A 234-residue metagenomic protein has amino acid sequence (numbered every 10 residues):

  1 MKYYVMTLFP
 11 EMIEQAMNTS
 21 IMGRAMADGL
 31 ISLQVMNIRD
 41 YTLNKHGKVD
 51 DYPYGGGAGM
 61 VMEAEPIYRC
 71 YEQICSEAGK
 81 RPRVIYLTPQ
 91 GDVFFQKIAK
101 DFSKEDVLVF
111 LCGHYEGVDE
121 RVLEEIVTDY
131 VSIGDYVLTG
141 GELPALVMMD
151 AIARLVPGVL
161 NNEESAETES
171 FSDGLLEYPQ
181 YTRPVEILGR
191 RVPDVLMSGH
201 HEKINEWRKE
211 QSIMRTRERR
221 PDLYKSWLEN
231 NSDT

Functional and structural regions predicted by a protein language model:
M1, P184-T234: SAM-dependent methyltransferases
K2-D40: Glycine-rich, flexible N-terminal cofactor/catalytic loop recognition
Y4-M6, Q34-M36, I85, L108-V109 (+1 more regions): Hydrophobic/aromatic beta-strand patches that form the interior of the parallel beta-sheet core in alpha/beta enzyme
V49-C70: Short, structured active-site "lid" loops
G57, G113, H200: Conserved RecA-like P-loop NTPase ATPase core
E63-H114: S-adenosyl-L-methionine/SAH cofactor-binding core of RNA-modifying enzymes
V118, V122-E169: Structured adenosyl-cofactor binding patch, chiefly the S-adenosyl-L-methionine
L143, L155-D194: Internal, active-site/partner-interface "lid" segment
